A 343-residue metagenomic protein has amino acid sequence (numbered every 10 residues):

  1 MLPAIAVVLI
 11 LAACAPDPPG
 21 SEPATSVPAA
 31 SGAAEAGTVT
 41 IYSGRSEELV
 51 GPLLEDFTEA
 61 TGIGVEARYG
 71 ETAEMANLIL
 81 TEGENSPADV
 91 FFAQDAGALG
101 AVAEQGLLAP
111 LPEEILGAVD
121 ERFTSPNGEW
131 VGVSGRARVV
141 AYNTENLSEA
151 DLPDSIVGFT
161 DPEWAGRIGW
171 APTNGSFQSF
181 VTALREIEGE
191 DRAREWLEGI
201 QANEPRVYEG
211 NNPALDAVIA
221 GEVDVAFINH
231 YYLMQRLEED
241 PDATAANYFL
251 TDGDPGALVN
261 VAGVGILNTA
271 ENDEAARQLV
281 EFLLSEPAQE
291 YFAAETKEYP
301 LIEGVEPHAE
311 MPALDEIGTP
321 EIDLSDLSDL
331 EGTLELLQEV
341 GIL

Functional and structural regions predicted by a protein language model:
I10-A13: C-terminal motif of bacterial Sec signal peptides marking the signal peptidase cleavage site
A15-P18: Bacterial signal peptide processing site
T40-G51, G70-E74, L80, S86-V223 (+1 more regions): Extracytoplasmic ligand-binding site segments that recognize negatively charged/polar headgroups
P52-A67: Short alpha-helix C-terminal cap/hinge motif
G97-A101, D224-A245: A ligand-binding cleft/hinge motif common to bilobed small-molecule-binding domains
V139-N146, R185, V259-N272, Y291-E295: A bilobed periplasmic-binding-protein/Venus flytrap-type ligand-binding module shared by bacterial periplasmic
W164-P172, F282-E306: Periplasmic-binding protein-like
D191-A193, E298-L343: An extracytoplasmic/periplasmic, membrane-proximal ligand-sensing/linker region
